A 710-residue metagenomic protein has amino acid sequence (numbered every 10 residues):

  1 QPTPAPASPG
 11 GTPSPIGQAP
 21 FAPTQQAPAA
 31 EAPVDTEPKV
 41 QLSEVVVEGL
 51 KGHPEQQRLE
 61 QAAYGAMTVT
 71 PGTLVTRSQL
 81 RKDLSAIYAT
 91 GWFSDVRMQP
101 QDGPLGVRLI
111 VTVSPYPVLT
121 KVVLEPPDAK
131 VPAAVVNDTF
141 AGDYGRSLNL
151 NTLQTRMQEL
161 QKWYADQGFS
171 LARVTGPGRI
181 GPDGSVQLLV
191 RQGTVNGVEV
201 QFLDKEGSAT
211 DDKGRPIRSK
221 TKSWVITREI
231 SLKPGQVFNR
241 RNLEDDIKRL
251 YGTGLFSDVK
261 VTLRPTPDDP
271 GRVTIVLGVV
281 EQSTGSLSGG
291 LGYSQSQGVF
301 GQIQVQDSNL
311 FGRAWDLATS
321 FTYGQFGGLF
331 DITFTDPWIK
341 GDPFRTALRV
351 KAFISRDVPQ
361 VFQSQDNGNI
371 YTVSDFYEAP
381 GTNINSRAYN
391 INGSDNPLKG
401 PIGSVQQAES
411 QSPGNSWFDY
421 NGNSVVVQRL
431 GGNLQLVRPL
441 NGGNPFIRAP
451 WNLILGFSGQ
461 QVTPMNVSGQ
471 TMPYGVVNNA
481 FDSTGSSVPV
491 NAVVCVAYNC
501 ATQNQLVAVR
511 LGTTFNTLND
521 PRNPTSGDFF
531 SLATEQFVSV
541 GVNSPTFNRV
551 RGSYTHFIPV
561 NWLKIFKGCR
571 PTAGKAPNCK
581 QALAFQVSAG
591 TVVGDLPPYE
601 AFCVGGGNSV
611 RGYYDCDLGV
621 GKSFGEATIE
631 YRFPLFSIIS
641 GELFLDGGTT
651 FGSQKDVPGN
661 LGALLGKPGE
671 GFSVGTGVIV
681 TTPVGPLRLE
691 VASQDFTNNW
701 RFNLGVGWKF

Functional and structural regions predicted by a protein language model:
P2-Q295, Q304, A318-W338, K351 (+8 more regions): Periplasmic polypeptide-binding modules associated with outer-membrane biogenesis and secretion
K51, Q536-V540, S693-D695: A generic structural motif
V75, L148-T152, Y420-S424, D520 (+2 more regions): Short acidic, glycine/proline-enriched loop segments that cap or flank alpha-helices
F93, S170, P359, V437-F446 (+7 more regions): Intrinsically disordered or highly flexible coil/loop and linker segments, enriched in small and charged/polar residues
E125, A129-A134, N151, Q158-Q161 (+8 more regions): Gram-negative/organellar outer-membrane beta-barrel architecture
S283, N309-R313, K340-R345, I558-W562 (+4 more regions): Secondary-structure transition/capping motifs at alpha-helix termini and the adjoining loop/turn into the next element
T463-S653, P658-A663: C-terminal outer-membrane beta-barrel translocator/porin domains of Gram-negative envelope proteins and their
D656-F710: C-terminal beta-signal and terminal closure region of outer-membrane beta-barrel proteins
